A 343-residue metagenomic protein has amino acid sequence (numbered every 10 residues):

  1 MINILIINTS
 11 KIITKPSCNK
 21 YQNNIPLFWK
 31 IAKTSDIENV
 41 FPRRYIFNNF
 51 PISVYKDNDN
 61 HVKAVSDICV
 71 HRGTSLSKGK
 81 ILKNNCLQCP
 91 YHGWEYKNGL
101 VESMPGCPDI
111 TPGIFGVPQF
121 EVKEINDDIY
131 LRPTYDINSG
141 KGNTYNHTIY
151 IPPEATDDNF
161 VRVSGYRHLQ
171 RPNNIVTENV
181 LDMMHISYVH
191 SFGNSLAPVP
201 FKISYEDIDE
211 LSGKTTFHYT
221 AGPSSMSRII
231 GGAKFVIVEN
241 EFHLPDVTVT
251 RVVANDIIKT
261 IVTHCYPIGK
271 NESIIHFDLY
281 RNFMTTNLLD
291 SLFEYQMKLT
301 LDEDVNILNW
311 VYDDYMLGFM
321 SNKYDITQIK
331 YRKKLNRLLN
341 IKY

Functional and structural regions predicted by a protein language model:
M1-C18: N-terminal chloroplast transit peptides
I13-I37: An N-terminal hydrophobic leader/cap segment in hydrolases
N19-N24, I110-T111, P153-T156: Short, conserved catalytic or adaptor-binding loops enriched in Gly and charged residues
Y21-Q22, S53, N84-P90, S227-F235: Short low-complexity stretches enriched in small and charged residues
Q22-N24, F47, F115, E124 (+3 more regions): A generic structural signal for short, non-catalytic loop/turn and secondary-structure boundary residues
I25-K30, N98-G106, M183-V189, L244-T248: Short Pro/Gly-enriched beta-strand edge/turn motifs at strand-loop
K30-P153: Rieske [2Fe-2S] iron-sulfur-binding domain
H61, K141-Y343: C-terminal catalytic domain of Rieske-type non-heme iron oxygenases
